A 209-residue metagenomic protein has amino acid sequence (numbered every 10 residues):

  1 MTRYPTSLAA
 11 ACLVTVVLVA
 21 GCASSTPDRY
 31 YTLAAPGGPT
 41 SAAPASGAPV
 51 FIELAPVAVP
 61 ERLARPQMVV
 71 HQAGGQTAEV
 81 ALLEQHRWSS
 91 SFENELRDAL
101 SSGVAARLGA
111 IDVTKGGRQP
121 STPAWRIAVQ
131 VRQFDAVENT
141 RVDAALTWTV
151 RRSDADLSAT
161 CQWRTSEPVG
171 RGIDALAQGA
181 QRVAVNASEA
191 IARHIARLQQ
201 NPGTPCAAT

Functional and structural regions predicted by a protein language model:
M1-C22: Sec-dependent bacterial lipoprotein signal peptides
C22-F92, Q200-T209: A structural "domain/chain start" motif
S24-T40, G47-A48, A106-D154: Surface-exposed short loop/turn segments
F51-A58, V69-H71, R126-Q130, D143-T149 (+1 more regions): Soluble periplasmic/extracytoplasmic beta-strand elements of cell-envelope proteins
E61, D135, R152, E167-V169: Feature marks short, surface-exposed loop/turn motifs that line or immediately flank catalytic pockets and channel
E79-R87, A155-R193: Short secondary-structure boundary motifs at beta->alpha junctions and helix caps
E93, R97, S101, A105 (+3 more regions): Extracytoplasmic/secreted envelope proteins and their assembly/folding machinery, especially bacterial periplasmic
L108-T114, R193-T209: Surface-exposed helix-capping loop/turn segments at secondary-structure junctions
